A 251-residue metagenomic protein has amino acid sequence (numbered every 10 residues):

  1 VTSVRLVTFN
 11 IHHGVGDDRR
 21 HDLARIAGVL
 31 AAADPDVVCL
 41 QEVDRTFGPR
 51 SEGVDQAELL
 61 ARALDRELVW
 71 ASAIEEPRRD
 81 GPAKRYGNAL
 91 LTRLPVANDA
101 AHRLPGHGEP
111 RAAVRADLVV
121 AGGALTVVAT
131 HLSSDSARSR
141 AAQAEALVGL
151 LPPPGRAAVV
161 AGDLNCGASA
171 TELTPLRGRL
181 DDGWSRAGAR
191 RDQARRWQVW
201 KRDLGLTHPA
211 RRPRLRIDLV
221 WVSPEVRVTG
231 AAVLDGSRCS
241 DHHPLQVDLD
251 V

Functional and structural regions predicted by a protein language model:
V1-V37, R62-A63, E67-V251: Active-site regions of metal-assisted phosphoester/phosphodiester hydrolases, unifying DNase/endonuclease modules
V38-V43: Acidic beta-strand-to-loop metal/phosphate-binding motif
R45-D55, D80-G81: Short, flexible/disordered intra-domain loops and linkers
